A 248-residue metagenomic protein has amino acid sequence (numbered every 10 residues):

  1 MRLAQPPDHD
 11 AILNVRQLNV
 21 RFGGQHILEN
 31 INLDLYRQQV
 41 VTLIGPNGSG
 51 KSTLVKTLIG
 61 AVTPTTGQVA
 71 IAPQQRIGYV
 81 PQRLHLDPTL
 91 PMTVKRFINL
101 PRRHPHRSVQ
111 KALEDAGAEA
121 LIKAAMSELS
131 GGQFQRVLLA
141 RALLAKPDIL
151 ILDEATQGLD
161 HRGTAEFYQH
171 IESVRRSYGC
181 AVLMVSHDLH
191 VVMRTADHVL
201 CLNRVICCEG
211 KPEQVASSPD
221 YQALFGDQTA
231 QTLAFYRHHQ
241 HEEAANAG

Functional and structural regions predicted by a protein language model:
R107-L121: Conserved ABC ATPase "signature" region
A125-L129, Q133: Conserved ABC ATPase signature
L150-D153: Catalytic Walker B motif of ABC-type/P-loop ATPase nucleotide-binding domains
S186-H187: H-loop/switch region of ABC-family ATPase nucleotide-binding domains
V199-K211: H-loop (His-switch) and adjacent beta-strand-loop-beta switch element of ABC-type ATPase nucleotide-binding domains
S217, L224-G248: ABC ATPase nucleotide-binding domains
